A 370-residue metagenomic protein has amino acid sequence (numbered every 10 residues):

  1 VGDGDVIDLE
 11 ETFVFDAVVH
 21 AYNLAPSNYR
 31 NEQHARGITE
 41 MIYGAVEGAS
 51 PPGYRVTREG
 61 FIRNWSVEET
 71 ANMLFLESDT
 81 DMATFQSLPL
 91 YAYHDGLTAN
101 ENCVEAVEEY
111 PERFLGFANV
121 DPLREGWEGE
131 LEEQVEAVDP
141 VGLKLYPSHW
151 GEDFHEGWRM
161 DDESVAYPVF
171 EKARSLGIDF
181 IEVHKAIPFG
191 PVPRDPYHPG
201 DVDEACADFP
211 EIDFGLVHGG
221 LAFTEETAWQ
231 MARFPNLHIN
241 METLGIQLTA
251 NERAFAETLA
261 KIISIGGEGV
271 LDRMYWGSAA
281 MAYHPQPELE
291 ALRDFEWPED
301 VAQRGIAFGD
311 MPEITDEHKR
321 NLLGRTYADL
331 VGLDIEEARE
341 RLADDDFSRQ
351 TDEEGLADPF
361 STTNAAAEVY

Functional and structural regions predicted by a protein language model:
V1-A17, N23-L74, M82, E133 (+2 more regions): Mid-to-C-terminal alpha-helical segments outside catalytic/metal-binding sites
V18, A83, C103, G116 (+8 more regions): Divalent metal-coordination and catalytic microenvironments
V18-L24, H184, H218: Histidine-centered divalent metal-coordination motifs
A25-N31, L97, G129-E130, H155-W158 (+5 more regions): Short aromatic-enriched loop/helix-cap "lid" or pocket-rim segments at secondary-structure transitions that line
W65-N72, A99-V104, W127-L131, P199-V202 (+2 more regions): Alpha-helical scaffolding within the catalytic cores of extracellular/periplasmic polymer-degrading hydrolases
M73-A83, A106-R113, K172-F180, D208-D213 (+3 more regions): A structural motif corresponding to the C-terminal end of an alpha-helix and its immediate exit/capping segment
D81-P196: Active-site gating/metal-coordination segments in enzymes
V141-G142, H155-W276, A280-M281, V301-I306 (+2 more regions): Catalytic pocket-lining loop regions of alpha/beta-barrel enzymes, especially the amidohydrolase/enolase/GH5 lineages
